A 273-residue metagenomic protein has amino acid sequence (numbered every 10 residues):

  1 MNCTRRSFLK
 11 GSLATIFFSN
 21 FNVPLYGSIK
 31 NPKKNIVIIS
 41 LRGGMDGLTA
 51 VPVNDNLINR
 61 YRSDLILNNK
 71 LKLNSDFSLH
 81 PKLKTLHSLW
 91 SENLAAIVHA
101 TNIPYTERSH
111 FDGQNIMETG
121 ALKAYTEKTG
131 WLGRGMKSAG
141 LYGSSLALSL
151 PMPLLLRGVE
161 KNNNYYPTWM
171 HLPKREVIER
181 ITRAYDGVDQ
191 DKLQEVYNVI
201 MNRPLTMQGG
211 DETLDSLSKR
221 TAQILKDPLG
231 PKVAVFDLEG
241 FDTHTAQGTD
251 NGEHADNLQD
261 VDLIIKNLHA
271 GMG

Functional and structural regions predicted by a protein language model:
M1-I16: N-terminal secretory signal peptides and thylakoid transit peptides that target proteins across membranes
L13-P81, W90-E92: Intrinsic-disorder/low-complexity recognition with aromatic hotspots
K30, L79-R175: Extracytoplasmic mature domains of secreted/periplasmic and thylakoid-lumen proteins
K34-M45, L86, K232-L238, I265: Beta-strand elements within well-structured catalytic alpha/beta cores of enzymes that handle phosphate/sulfate esters
I38-S40, T49, A96-H99, S145-A147 (+1 more regions): Structural recognition of the beta-strand scaffold that forms the well-ordered cores of secreted hydrolase catalytic
G47-V53, R108-S109, R157-V159, A246-T249: Short, solvent-exposed loop/turn and secondary-structure capping segments
V51-N54, T85-N93, G135-A139, Q223-P228 (+1 more regions): Structured segments of extracytoplasmic/periplasmic soluble domains in secreted or envelope-associated proteins
V177-M272: Anion-binding catalytic surfaces of enzymes that hydrolyze or transfer phosphate/sulfate esters
